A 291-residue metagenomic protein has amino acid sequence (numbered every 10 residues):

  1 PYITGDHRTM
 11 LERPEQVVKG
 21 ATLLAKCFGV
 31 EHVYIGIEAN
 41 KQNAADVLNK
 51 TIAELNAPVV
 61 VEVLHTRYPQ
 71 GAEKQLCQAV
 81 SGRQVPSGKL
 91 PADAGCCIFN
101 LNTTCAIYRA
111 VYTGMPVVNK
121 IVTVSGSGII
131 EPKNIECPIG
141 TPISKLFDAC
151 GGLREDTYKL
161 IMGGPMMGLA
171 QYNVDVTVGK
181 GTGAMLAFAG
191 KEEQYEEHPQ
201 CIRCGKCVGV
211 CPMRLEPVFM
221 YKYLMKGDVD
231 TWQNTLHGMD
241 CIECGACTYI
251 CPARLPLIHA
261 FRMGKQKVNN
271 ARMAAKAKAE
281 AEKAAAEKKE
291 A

Functional and structural regions predicted by a protein language model:
P1-D6, G128: Gly-rich Lys/Arg/Thr-decorated short loops/hinges at beta-loop-alpha junctions or inter-strand turns that position
H7-E15, N40, G140: Cofactor-cradling patches in redox/metallo enzymes
L11-C27: Histidine-anchored nucleotide/phosphate-binding helix
A25-I37, T157-Y158, V218: Glycine-rich phosphate/pyrophosphate-binding loops and their adjacent beta-strand/loop elements at enzyme active sites
E31-I143, A149-R154, G164: Hydrophobic alpha-helical positions that pack around
P69-Q70, L76-S81, G114, G151-I202: Active-site gating/interface segments in enzymes
P138, K145, G151-L160, K278-K283 (+1 more regions): Peripheral terminal and linker regions in Fe-S/redox and tRNA-modifying enzymes
T182-H198, V208, P212-A291: Ferredoxin-type iron-sulfur electron-transfer modules in oxidoreductases and energy-metabolism complexes
